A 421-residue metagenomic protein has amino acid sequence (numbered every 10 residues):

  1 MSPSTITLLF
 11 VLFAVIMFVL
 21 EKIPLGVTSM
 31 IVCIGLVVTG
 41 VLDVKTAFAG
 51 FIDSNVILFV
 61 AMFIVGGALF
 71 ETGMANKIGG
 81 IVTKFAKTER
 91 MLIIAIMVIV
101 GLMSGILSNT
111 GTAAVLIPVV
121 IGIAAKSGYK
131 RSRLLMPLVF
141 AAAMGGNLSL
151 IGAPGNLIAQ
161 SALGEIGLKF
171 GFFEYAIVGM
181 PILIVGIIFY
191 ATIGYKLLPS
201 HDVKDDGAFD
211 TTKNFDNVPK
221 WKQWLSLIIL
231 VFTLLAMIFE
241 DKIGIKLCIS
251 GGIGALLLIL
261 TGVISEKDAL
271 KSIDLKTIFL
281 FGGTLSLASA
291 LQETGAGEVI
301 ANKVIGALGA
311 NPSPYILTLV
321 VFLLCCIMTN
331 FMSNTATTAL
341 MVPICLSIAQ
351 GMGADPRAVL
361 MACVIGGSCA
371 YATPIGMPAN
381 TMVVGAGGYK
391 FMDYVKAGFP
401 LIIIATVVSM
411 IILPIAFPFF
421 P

Functional and structural regions predicted by a protein language model:
M1-V60, I64, E174-N302, T318 (+3 more regions): Hydrophobic transmembrane alpha-helices of multi-pass small-molecule transporters
I6, M91, S127-F140, G146-I158 (+2 more regions): Juxtamembrane and boundary regions of transmembrane helices in multi-pass small-molecule transporters and channels
A14-I23, I99-N109, F140-I151, A236-K242 (+2 more regions): Transmembrane alpha-helix interface/packing and boundary motifs in multi-pass membrane proteins, characterized by
V27, I34, V38-K130, S272-T277 (+1 more regions): Membrane-embedded alpha-helical segments and adjacent helix-loop junctions characteristic of multi-pass solute
V27-V32, N109-I117, M136-P137, L148-G152 (+3 more regions): Hydrophobic alpha-helical membrane segments of integral membrane proteins
S29, V60, M97, P118 (+7 more regions): Residue-level recognition of transmembrane alpha-helices in multi-pass small-molecule transporters/permeases
V44, R90, R131, F172 (+4 more regions): Alpha-helix N-cap/start motif
